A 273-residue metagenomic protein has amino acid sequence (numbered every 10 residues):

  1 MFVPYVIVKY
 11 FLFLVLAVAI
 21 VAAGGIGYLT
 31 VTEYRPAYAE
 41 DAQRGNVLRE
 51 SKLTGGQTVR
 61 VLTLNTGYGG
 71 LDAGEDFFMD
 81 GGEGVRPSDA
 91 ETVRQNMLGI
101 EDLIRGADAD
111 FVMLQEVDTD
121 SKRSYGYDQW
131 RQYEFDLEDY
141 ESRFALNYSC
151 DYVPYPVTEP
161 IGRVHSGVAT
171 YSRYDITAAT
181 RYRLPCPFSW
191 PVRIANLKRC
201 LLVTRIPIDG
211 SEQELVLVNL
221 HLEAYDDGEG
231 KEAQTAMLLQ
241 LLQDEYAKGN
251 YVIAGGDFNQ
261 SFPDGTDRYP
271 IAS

Functional and structural regions predicted by a protein language model:
F2-D136, F144-E159, H165: N-terminal, active-site-proximal structural segment of metallo-dependent hydrolase catalytic domains
L64, Q115, L220, G255-D257: Active-site flanking residues adjacent to catalytic metal/cofactor-binding acidic residues
G69-G70, T119-K122, C150-Y152, S189 (+2 more regions): Active-site environment of divalent metal-dependent phosphoester hydrolases
E83-D89, V117-T119, P185-R193, H221-E229: Surface-exposed cleft-lining segments at the edges of enzyme active sites
D110-F111, L215, Y251-I253: Short, Asp-centered acidic motifs that coordinate Mg2+ and/or phosphate in catalytic or ligand-binding sites
F135-E138, R163-A179, I206-P207: Conserved beta strand-loop-helix elements of the APE1-like EEP
A195-K198, R205-E232: Metal-dependent phosphoester/phosphodiester hydrolase catalytic core
D226-S273: Metal-dependent phosphoesterases centered on the DNase I-like endonuclease/exonuclease/phosphatase
